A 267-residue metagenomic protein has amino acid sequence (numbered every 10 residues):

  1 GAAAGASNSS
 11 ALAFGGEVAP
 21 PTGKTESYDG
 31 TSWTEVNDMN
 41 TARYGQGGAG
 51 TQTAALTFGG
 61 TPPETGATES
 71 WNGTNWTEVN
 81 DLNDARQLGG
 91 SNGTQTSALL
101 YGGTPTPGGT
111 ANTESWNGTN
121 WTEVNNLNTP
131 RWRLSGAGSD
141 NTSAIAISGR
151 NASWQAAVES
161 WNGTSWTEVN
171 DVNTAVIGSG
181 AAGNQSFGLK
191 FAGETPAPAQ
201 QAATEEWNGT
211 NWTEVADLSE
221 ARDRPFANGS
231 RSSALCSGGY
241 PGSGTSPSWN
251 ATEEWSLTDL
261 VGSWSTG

Functional and structural regions predicted by a protein language model:
G1-G267: Polar, enzyme-active/binding microenvironments
